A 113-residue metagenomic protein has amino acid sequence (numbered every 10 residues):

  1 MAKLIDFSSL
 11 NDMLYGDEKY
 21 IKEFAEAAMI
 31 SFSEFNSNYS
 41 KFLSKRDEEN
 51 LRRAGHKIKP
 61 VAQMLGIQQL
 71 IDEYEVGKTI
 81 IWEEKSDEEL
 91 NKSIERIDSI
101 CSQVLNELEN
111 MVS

Functional and structural regions predicted by a protein language model:
A2-L4, I21-F24, A28-I30, F35 (+2 more regions): Amphipathic, coiled-coil-like alpha-helical segments
S9-K22, R53: Short, charged, low-complexity loops and linkers
L10, N38-Y39, G77: Generic hydrophobic alpha-helical segments
G16, Y39-L51, L65, I81-E88: Short helix-adjacent coil turns
E18-I21, D47-E48, G55, I94-I97: Generic alpha-helix initiation/capping and coil-helix boundary signal
G55, E75-K78: Short linear capping/connector segments at secondary-structure termini
I58: An anion-binding catalytic pocket shared by soluble metabolic enzymes
